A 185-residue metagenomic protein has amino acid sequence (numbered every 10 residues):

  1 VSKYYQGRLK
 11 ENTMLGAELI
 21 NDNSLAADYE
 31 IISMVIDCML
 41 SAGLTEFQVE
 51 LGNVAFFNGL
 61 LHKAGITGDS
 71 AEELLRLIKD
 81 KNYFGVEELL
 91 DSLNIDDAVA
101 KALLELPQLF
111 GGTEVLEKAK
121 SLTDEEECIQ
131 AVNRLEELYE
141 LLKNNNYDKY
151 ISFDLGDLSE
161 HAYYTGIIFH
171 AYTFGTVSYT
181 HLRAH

Functional and structural regions predicted by a protein language model:
V1-T45, L89-L182: Positively charged, Gly/Ser-enriched RNA/tRNA-binding surfaces
E11-L15, L51-G59: Short, conserved phosphate-binding/catalytic loop or strand-edge motifs used in phosphoryl-/nucleotidyl-transfer
M34-L40, A55-K63: Hydrophobic mid-domain F-helix/FG-region of cytochrome P450s
E46-F56, L74, S152-L158: Short, surface-exposed recognition loops or helix-turn segments adjacent to catalytic cores
V49-G52, K79-Y83, Q130: Short acidic alpha-helix initiation/capping motifs at coil-to-helix transition points, especially at protein N-termini
N58-G68, A162-F169: Short glycine/threonine-rich loop-to-helix capping motif typified by GTGT followed within a few residues by an Asp-Pro
I66-G85: Acidic, His- and aromatic-enriched active-site or binding-groove loops in soluble protein domains that engage sugars
H185: Extracytoplasmic Gram-positive cell-surface binding/anchoring modules and repeats
